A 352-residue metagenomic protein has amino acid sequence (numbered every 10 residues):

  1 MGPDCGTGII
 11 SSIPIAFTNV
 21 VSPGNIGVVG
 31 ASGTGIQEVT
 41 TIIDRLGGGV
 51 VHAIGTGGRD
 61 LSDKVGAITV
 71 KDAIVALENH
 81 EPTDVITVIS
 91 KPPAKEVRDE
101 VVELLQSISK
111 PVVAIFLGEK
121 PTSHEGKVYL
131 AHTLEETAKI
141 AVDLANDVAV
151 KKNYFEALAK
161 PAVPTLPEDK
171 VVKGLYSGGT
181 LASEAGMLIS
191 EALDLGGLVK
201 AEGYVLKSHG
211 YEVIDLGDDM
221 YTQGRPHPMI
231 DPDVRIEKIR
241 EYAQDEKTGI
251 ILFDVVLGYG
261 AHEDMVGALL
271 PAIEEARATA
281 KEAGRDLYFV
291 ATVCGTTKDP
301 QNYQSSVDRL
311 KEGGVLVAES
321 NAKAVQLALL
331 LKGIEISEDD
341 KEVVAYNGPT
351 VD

Functional and structural regions predicted by a protein language model:
M1-D352: Catalytic-core regions of core metabolic enzymes, especially those transforming organic acids/acyl-group intermediates
